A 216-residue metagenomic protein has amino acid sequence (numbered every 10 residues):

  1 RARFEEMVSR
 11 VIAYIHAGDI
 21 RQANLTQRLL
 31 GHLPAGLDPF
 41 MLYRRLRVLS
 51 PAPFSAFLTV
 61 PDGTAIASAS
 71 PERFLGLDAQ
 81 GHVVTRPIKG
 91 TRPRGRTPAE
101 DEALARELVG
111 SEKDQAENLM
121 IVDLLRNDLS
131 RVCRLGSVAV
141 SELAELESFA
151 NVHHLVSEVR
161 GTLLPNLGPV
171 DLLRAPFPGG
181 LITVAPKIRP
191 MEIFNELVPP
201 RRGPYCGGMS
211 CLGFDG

Functional and structural regions predicted by a protein language model:
R1-G216: Extended alpha-helical targeting/anchoring segments, especially N-terminal organellar/secretory targeting helices
